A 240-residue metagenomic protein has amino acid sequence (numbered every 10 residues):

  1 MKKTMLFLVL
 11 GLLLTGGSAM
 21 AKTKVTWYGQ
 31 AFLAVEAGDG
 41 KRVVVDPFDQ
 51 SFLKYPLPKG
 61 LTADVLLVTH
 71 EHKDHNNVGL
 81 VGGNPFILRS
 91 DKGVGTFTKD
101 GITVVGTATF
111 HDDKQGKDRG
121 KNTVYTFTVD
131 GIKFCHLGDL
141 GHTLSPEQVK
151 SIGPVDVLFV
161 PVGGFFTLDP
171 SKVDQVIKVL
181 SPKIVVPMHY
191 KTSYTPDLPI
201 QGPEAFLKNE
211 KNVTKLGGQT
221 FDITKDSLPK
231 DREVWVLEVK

Functional and structural regions predicted by a protein language model:
M1-M5: Positively charged n-region of N-terminal signal peptides that target proteins for export
F7-G16: Bacterial N-terminal signal peptides
A21-V65, F86-G153, V157, F165-L168 (+1 more regions): Core dinuclear metal-dependent hydrolase active-site scaffold
A63, V157, G164, V173-Y190: Proline-aspartate-enriched helix->loop->beta-strand connector
A63-K73: Metallo-beta-lactamase
H72, G141, G163-F165, H189-K191: Catalytic metal-binding/acid-base residues of hydrolase active sites
N76-N77, L144-S145, F166-S171, Y194-P199: Extracytoplasmic/secreted cell-surface and envelope-processing proteins
R119, L180, I184-K240: Binuclear metal-ion centers of metallo-dependent hydrolases, dominated by the metallo-beta-lactamase
